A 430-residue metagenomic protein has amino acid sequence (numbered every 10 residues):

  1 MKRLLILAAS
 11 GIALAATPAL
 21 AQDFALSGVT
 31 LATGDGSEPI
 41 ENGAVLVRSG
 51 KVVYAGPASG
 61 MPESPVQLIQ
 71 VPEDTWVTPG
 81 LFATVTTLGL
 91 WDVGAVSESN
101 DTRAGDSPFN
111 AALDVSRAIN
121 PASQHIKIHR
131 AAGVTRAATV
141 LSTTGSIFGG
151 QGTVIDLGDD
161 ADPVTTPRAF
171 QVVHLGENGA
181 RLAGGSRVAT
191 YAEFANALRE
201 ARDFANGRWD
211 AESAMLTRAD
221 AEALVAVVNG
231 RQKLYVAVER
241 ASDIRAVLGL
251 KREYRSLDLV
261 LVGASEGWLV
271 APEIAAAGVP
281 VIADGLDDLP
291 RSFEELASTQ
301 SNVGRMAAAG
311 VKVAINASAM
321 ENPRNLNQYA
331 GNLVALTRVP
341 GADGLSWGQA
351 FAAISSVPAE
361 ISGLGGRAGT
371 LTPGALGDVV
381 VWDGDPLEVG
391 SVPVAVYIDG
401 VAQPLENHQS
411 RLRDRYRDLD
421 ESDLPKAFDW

Functional and structural regions predicted by a protein language model:
M1-L20: Gram-negative bacterial Sec-dependent N-terminal signal peptides
F24-L26, P62-R117, A131: Replace "His-x-His-based motif
V29, T33, E38-G43, E360 (+1 more regions): C-terminal cap of metal-dependent C-N hydrolases
V29, V45, G50, D74 (+9 more regions): Divalent metal-coordination and catalytic microenvironments
D35-T78: Histidine-rich, glycine-flanked metal-binding segment
V93, N100-G105, A111-A112, K233 (+4 more regions): His/Asp/Glu-enriched, well-ordered alpha-helical/loop segment that forms or immediately abuts the divalent-metal
H125, R130-L257, V392, D429-W430: Polyanionic/metal-chelating signatures
Y235-E239, L257-E266, P290-S292: Catalytic beta/alpha-barrel core
